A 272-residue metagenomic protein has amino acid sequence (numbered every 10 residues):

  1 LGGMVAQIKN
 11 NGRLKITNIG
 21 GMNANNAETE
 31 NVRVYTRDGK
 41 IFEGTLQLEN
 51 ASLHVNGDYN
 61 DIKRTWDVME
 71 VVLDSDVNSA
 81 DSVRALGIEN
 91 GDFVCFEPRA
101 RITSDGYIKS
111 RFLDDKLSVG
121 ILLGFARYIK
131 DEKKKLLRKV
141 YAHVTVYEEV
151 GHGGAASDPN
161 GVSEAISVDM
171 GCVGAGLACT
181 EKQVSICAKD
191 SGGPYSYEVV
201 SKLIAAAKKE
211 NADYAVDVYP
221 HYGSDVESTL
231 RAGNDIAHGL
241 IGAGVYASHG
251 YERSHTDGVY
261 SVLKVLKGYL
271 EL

Functional and structural regions predicted by a protein language model:
L1-L272: N-terminal hydrophobic/helix-forming segments and targeting peptides
